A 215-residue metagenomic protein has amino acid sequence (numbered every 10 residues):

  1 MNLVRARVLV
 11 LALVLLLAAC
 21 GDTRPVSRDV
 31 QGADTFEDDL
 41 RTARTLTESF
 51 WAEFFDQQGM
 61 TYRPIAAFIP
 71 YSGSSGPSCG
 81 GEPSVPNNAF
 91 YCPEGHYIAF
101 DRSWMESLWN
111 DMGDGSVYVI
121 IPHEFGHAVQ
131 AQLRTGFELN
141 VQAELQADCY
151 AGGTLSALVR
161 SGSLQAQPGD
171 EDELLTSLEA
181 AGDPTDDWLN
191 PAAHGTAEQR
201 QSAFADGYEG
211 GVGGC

Functional and structural regions predicted by a protein language model:
L16-A19: C-terminal motif of bacterial Sec signal peptides marking the signal peptidase cleavage site
G21-R28: Bacterial lipoprotein signal-peptidase II cleavage site
D29, L40, D56-C79, E171-E173: Acidic helix-start/capping segments at beta-turn-to-alpha-helix junctions
W51, F100, V119-Q132, A147-D148 (+1 more regions): Active-site recognition of the HExxH zinc-binding catalytic motif
S72-A99: Catalytic zinc-binding patch centered on the HExxH motif and its immediate surroundings that defines zinc-dependent
R102-V119, T135-V141: Short pre-active-site segment immediately N-terminal to the catalytic Zn-binding motif
F125-V141, T154-V159: Catalytic Zn2+-binding segment of zinc metalloproteases
R160-C215: Long, well-structured alpha-helical subdomains associated with metal-dependent extracellular/ecto-lumenal hydrolases
